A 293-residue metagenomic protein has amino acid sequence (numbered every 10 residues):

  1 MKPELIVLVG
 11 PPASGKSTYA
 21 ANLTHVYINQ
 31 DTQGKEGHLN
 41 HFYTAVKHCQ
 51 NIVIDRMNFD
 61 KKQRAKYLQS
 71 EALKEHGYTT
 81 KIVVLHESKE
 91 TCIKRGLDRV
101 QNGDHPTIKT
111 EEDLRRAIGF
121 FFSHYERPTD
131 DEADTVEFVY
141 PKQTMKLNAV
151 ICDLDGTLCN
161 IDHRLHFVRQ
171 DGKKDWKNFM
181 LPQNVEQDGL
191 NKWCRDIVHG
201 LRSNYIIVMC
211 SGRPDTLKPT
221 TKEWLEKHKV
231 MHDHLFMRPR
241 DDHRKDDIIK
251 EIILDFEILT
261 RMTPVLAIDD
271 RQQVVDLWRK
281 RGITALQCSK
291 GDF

Functional and structural regions predicted by a protein language model:
K2-V9, S14, N22, V26 (+3 more regions): Conserved GTP-binding G-domain of TRAFAC-class P-loop NTPases and closely related GTPase folds
S17-Q63, H163-K173: Conserved substrate/cofactor phosphate-moiety recognition/catalytic segment in nucleotide-dependent phosphotransferases
Y27-Q30, G77-V83, H232-F236, T284-D292: Short hydrophobic/aromatic-enriched beta-strand-loop microsegments
I52-R56, I82, V208-S211, V265: Short catalytic-loop micro-motif centered on adjacent basic/acidic residues
F59, L147-R244: Alpha-helical substrate-recognition element adjacent to the catalytic core
F59-D104: ATP-dependent NMP and nucleoside kinases share a basic, alpha-helical "lid"
K245-I258: Short loop-to-alpha-helix "cap/lid" segments that border enzyme active sites across diverse enzyme classes
L254, M262-F293: Acidic, Mg2+-coordinating phosphoryl-transfer loop and its flanking beta/alpha structural elements, shared across
